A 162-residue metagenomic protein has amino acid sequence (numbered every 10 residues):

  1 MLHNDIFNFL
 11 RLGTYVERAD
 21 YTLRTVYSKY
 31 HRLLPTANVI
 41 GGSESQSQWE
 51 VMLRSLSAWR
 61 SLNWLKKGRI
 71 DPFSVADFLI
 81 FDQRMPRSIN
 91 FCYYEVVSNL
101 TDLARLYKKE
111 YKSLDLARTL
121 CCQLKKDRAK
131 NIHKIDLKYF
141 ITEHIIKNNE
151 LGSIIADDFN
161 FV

Functional and structural regions predicted by a protein language model:
M1-V162: Alpha-helical transmembrane segments and their helix-helix packing motifs
